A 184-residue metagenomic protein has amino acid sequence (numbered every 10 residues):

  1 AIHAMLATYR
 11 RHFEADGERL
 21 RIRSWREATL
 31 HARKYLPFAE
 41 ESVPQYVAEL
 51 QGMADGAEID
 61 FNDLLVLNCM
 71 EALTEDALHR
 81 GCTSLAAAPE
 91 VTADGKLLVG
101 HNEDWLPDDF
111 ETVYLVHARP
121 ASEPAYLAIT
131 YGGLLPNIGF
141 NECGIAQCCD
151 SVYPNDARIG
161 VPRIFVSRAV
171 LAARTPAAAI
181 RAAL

Functional and structural regions predicted by a protein language model:
A1-A177: N-terminal mature-domain region immediately after signal-peptide cleavage in secreted/organellar precursors
P176-L184: Short, well-structured alpha-helical segments that form the helix of a local strand-helix-strand
